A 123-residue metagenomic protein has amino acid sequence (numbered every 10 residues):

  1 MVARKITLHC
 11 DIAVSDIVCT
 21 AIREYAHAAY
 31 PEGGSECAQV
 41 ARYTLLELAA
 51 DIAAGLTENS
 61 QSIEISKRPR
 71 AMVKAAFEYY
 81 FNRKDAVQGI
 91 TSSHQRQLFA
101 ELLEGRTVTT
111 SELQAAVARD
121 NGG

Functional and structural regions predicted by a protein language model:
M1-G123: Positively charged, low-complexity terminal tracts and the immediately adjacent first secondary-structure elements
